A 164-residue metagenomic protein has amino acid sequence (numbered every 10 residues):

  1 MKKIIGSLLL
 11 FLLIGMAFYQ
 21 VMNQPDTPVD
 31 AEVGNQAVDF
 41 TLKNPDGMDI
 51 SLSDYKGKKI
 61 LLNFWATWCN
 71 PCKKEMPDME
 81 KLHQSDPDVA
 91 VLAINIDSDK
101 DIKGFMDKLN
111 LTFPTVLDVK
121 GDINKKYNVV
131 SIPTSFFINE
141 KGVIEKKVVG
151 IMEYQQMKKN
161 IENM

Functional and structural regions predicted by a protein language model:
M1-Q36, M164: N-terminal targeting signals for export/organelle localization
D39-I60: A short beta-strand-turn-helix
F40, I50, F64-W65, F105 (+2 more regions): Conserved hydrophobic/aromatic "anchor" residues that stabilize well-ordered secondary structure elements
Y55-K59, I102, L111-F113: Conserved N-terminal glycine/acidic-rich loop preference
K56, F64-K81: Conserved redox-active cysteine motifs that mediate thiol-disulfide chemistry, especially di-cysteine Cys-X(1-2)-Cys
L61-L62, V91: Hydrophobic beta-strand anchors of alpha/beta hydrolase catalytic cores
K73-L109, V119-K126: Structural microenvironment flanking redox-active thiols in thiol-disulfide oxidoreductases
G104-T112, L117-M164: Thiol/disulfide oxidoreductase modules built on the thioredoxin-like
